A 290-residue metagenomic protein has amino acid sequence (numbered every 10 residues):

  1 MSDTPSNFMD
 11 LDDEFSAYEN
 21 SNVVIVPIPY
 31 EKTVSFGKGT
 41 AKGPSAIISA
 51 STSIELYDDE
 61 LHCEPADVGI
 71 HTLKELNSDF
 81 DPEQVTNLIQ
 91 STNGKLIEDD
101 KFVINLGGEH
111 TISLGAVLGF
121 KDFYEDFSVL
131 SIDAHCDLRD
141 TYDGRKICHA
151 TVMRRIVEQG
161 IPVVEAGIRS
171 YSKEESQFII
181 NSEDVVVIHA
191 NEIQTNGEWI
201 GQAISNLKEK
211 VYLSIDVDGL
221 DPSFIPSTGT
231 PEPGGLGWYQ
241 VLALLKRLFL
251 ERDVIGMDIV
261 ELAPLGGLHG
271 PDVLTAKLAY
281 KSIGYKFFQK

Functional and structural regions predicted by a protein language model:
S2-K290: Conserved alpha-helical scaffold segments that buttress catalytic/binding sites
